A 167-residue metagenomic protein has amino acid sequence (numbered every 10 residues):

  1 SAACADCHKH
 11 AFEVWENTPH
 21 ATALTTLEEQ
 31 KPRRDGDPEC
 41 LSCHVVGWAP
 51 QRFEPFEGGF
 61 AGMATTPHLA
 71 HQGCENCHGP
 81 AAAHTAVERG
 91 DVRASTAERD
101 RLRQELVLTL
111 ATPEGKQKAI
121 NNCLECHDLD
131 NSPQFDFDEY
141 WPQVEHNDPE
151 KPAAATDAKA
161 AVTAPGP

Functional and structural regions predicted by a protein language model:
S1-K118, F135-P167: Sequence context of c-type cytochrome heme-c attachment sites
K116-N131: A contiguous, mid-protein "functional segment" used to position or interact with cofactors/ions or partner subunits
